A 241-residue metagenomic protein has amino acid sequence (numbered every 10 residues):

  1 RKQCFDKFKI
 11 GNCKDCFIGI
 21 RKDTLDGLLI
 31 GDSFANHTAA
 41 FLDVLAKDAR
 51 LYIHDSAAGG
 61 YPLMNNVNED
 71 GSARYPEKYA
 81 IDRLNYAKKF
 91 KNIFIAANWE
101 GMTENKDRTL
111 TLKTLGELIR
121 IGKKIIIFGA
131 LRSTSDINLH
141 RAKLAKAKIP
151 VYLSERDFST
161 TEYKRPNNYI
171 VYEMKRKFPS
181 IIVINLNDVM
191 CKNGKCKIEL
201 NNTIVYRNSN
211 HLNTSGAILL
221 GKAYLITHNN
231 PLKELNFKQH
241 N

Functional and structural regions predicted by a protein language model:
R1-N241: Extracellular/periplasmic envelope-modification machinery, especially enzymes that add or remove acyl/ester groups on
